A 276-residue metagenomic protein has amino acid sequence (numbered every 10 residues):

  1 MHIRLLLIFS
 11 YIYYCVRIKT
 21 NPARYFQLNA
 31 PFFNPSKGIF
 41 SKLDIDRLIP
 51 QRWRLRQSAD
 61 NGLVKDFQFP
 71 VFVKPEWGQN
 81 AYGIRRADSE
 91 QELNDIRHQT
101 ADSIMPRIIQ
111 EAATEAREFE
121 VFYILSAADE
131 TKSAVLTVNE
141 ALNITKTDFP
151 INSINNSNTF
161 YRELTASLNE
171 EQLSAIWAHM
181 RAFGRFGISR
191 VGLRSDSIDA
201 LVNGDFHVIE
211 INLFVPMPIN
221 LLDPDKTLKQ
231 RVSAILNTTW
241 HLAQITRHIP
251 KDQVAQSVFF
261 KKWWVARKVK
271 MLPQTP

Functional and structural regions predicted by a protein language model:
M1-Q68, Q79: Conserved N-proximal alpha/beta basic substrate-recognition cap immediately N-terminal to, or forming the N-lobe
L5, F9, I18, I198-P276: C-terminal active-site "lid" helix and adjoining low-complexity regulatory extension at the edge of ATP-using catalytic
Q51-R54, F67-F69, I104-M105, A182-G187: Short secondary-structure junctions
D60-G62, D88-E92: Alpha-helix N-cap recognition
F67-A87, M105-A116, G192: ATP-grasp fold ATP-binding core
K74, N139, E210-F214: Active-site ExK catalytic segment of metal-dependent nucleases
A81-G83, I96, I219: Short helix/loop capping segments that flank catalytic or ligand/cofactor-binding pockets
E90-E170, S174-A175, H179, R194-H207: Phosphate-binding site of ATP-dependent enzymes
